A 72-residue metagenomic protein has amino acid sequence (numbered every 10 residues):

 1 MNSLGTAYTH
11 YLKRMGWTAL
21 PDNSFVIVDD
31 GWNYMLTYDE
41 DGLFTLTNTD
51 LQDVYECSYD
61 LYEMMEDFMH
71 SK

Functional and structural regions predicted by a protein language model:
M1-S3, M69-K72: Short intrinsically disordered terminal tails
S3-M15: Amphipathic alpha-helical segments
R14, T18-M65: Acidic, low-complexity, intrinsically disordered interaction modules
